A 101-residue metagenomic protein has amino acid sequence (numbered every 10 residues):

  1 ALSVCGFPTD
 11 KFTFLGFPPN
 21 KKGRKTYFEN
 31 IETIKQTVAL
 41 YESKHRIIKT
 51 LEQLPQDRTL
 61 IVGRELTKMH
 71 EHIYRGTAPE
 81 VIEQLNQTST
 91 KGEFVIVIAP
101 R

Functional and structural regions predicted by a protein language model:
A1-I34: Class I SAM-dependent methyltransferase SAM-binding "motif I" and its flanking Rossmann-like core
Q36-R101: A contiguous loop/helix-start segment that scaffolds small-molecule binding in enzyme catalytic cores
